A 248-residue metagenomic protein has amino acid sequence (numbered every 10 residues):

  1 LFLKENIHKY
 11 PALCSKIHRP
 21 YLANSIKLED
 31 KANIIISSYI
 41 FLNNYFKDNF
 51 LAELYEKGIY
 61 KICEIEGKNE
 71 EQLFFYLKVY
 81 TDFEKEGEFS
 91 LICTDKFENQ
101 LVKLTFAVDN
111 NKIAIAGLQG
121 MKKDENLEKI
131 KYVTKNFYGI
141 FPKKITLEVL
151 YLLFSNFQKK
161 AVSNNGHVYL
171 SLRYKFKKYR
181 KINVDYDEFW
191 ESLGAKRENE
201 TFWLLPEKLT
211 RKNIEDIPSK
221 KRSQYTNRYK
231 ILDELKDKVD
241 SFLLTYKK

Functional and structural regions predicted by a protein language model:
L1-V133, K220-K248: Non-catalytic substrate-recognition and accessory regions of acyl/acetyltransferase enzymes
K4-E5, F176-K248: Intrinsically disordered, low-complexity, charge-dense segments enriched in Lys/Arg and Glu/Asp interspersed
L101-K103, A107-R197: Acyl-donor binding region in acyl/amide transferases
